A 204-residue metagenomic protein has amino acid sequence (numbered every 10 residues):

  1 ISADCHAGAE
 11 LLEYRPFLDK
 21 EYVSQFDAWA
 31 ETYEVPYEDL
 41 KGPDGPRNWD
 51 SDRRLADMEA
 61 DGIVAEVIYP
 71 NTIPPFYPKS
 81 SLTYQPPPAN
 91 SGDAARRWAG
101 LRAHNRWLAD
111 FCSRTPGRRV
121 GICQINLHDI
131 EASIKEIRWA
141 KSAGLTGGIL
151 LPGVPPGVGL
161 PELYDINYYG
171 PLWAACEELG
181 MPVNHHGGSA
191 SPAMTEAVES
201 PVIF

Functional and structural regions predicted by a protein language model:
I1-F204: Helix-coil boundary/capping segments in enzymes
